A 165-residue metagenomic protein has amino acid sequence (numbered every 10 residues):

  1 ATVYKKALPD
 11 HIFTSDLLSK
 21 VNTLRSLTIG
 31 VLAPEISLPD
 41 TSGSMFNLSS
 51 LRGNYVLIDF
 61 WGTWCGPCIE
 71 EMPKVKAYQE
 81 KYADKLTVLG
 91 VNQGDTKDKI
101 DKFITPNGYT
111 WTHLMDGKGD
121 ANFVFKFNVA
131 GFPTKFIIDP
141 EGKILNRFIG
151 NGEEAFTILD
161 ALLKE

Functional and structural regions predicted by a protein language model:
A1-P39, S49-L51, K102-T105: N-proximal helix/coil linker or "cap" segments that precede and/or mark the start of modular domains
N47-L51, V124-F127: Short amphipathic alpha-helix with an adjacent loop that forms part of the alpha/beta core around
R52, D59-E80: Conserved redox-active cysteine motifs that mediate thiol-disulfide chemistry, especially di-cysteine Cys-X(1-2)-Cys
N54-V56, P133: Alpha/beta-hydrolase fold active-site loops
E70-N107, L114, K118-F125, T157-I158: Structural microenvironment flanking redox-active thiols in thiol-disulfide oxidoreductases
T105-Y109, D116-L162: Thiol/disulfide oxidoreductase modules built on the thioredoxin-like
